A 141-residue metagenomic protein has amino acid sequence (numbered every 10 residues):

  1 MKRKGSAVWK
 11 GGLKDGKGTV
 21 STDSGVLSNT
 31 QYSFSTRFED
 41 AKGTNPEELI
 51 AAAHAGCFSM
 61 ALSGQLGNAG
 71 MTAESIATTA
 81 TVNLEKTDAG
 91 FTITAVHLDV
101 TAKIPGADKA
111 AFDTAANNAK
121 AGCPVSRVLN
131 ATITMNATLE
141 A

Functional and structural regions predicted by a protein language model:
M1-A52, S59-A141: Extended beta-strand/beta-hairpin segments
